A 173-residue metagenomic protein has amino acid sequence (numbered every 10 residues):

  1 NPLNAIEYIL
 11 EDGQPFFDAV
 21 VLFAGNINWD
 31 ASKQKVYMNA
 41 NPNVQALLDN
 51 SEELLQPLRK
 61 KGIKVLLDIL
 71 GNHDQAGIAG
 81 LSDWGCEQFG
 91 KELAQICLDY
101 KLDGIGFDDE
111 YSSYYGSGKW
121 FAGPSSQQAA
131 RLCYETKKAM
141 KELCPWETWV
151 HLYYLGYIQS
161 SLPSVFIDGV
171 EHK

Functional and structural regions predicted by a protein language model:
N1-K173: Chitinase-like catalytic core of GlcNAc-active glycosidases
